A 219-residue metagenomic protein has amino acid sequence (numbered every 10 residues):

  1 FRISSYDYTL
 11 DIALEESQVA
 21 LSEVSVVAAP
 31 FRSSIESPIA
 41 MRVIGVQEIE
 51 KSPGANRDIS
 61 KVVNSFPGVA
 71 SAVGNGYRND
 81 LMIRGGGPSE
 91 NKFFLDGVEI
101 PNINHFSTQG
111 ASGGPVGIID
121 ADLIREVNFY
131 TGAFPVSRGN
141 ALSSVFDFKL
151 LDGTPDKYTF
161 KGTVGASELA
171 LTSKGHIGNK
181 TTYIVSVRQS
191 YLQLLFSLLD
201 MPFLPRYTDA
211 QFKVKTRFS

Functional and structural regions predicted by a protein language model:
F1-E23: Long luminal/extracellular ectodomains of secretory-pathway precursor proteins
R2-Y8, V27, F31-F134, V145-D152: Periplasmic N-terminal accessory/gating domains of Gram-negative outer-membrane beta-barrel systems
V19, G74-G76, A141, P155 (+2 more regions): Transmembrane beta-barrel outer-membrane domains
K51, S71, F134, L150 (+3 more regions): Outer-membrane beta-barrel proteins
V62, R84, Y130, K149 (+3 more regions): Transmembrane beta-barrel domains of outer membrane proteins
S89-N91, L123, D156-F160, N179-Y183 (+1 more regions): Outer-envelope beta-barrel architecture signal
L150-S167, Y183-Y191, F196-L198: Transmembrane beta-strand segments that form the barrel wall of outer-membrane beta-barrel proteins
G165-Q189, M201-S219: Transmembrane beta-barrel wall of Gram-negative outer-membrane proteins
